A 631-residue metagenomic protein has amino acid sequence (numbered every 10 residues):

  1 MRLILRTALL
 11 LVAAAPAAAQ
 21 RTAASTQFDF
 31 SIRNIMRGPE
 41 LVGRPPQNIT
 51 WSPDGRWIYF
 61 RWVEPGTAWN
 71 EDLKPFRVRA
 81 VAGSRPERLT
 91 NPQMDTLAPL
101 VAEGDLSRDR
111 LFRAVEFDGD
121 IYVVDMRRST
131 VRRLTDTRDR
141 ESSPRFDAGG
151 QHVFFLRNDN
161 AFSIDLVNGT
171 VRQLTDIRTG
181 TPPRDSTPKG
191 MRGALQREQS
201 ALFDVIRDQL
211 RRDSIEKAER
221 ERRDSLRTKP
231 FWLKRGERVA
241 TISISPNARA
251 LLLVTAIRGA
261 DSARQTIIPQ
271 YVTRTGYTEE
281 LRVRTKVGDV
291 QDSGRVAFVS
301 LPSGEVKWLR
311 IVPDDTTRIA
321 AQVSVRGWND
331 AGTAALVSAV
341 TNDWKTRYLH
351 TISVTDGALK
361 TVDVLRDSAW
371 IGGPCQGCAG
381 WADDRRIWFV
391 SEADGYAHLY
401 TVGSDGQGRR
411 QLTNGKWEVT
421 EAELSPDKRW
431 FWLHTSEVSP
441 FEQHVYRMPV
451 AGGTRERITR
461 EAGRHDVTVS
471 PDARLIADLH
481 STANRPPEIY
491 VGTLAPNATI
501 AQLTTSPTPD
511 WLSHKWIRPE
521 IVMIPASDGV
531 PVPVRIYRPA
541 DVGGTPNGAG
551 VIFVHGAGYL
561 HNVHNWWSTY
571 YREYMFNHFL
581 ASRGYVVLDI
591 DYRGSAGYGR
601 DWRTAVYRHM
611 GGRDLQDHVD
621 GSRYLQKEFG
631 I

Functional and structural regions predicted by a protein language model:
R2-L10: Sec-dependent signal peptide recognition, specifically the positively charged N-region followed immediately by
R2-L3, A18, T22, W566-W567 (+1 more regions): Compositionally biased, low-complexity segments enriched in small residues
L9-A19: Hydrophobic h-region of N-terminal signal peptides that target proteins for export in Gram-negative bacteria
L9-L10, D165, W328, D617 (+2 more regions): Extended hydrophobic/Leu-rich segments
A19-V469, R474-P487, V491-L494, P509: Beta-propeller folds
K428, R457-T459, R464-I631: Serine-hydrolase catalytic core recognition
